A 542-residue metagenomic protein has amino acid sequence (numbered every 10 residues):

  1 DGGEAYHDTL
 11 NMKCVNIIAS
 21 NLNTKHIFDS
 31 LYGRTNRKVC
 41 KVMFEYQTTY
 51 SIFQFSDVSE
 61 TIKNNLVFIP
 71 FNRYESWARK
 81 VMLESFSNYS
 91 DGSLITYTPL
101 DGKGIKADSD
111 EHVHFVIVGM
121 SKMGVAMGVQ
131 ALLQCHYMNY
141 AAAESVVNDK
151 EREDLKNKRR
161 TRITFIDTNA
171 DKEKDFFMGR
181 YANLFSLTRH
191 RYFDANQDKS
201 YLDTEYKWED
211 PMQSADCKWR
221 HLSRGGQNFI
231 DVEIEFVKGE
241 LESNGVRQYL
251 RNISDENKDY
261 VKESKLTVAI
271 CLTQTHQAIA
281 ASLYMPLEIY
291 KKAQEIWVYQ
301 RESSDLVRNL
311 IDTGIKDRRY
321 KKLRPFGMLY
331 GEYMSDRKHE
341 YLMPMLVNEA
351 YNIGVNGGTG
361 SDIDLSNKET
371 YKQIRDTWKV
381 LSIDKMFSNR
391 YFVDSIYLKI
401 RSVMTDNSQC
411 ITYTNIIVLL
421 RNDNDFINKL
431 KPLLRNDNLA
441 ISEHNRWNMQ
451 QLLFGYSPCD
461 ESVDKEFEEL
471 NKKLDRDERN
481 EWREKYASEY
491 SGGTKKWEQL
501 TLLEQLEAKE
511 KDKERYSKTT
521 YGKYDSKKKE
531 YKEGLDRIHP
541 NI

Functional and structural regions predicted by a protein language model:
D1-R446, Q450, G455-S457, S462-K465 (+3 more regions): Cytosolic regulatory regions of ion transport systems
S491: Glycine-rich phosphate/pyrophosphate-binding loop and adjacent beta-alpha nucleotide/cofactor-binding cores
H539: C-terminal substrate/ligand-recognition segments
